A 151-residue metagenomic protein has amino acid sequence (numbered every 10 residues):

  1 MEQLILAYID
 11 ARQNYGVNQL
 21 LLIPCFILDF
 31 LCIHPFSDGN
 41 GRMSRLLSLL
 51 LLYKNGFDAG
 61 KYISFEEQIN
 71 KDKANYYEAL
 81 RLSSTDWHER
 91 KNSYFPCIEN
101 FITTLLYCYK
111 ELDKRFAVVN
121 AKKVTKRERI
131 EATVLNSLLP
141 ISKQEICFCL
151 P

Functional and structural regions predicted by a protein language model:
M1-K114: Phosphate/pyrophosphate-binding active-site loops
G56, L150-P151: A broad structural signal for alpha-helix termini and local helix breaks/kinks
Y109-P140: Short alpha-helical segments that sit at the start of domains
S137-L150: Short acidic, hydrophobic short linear motifs in intrinsically disordered regions
